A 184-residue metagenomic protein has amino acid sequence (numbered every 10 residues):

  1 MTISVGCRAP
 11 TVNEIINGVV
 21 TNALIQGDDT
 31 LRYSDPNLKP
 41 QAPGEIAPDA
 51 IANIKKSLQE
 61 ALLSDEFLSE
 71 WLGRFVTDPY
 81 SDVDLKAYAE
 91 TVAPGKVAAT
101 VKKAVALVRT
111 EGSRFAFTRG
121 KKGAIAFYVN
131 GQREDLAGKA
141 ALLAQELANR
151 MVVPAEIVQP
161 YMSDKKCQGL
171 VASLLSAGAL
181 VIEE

Functional and structural regions predicted by a protein language model:
M1-S69: A conserved active-site cap/scaffold subdomain adjacent to cofactor or substrate pockets
V5-C7, V129, M162, E184: Active-site proximal loops enriched in glycine and acidic residues that flank catalytic Cys/His/Asp and coordinate
A9, N13, A140, C167-Q168: Alpha-helix initiation and N-capping motif
L63-A148, A172, E183-E184: Acidic, low-complexity/disordered tracts enriched in E/D and polar residues
Q145-P160: Short capping segments at the starts of secondary-structure elements
Y161-S176: Short amphipathic alpha-helical interaction segments
